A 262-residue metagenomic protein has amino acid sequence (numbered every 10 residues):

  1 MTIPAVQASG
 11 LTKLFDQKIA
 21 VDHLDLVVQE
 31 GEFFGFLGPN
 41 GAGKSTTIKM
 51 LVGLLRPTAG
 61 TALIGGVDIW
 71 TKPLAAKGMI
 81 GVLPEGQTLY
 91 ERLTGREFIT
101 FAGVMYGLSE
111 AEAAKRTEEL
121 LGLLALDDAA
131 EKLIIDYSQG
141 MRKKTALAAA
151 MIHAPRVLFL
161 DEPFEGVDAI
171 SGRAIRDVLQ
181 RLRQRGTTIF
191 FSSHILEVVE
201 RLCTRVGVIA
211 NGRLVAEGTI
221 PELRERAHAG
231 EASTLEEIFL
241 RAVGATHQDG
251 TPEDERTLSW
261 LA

Functional and structural regions predicted by a protein language model:
G60-T71, A75-A76: Conserved ABC transporter NBD signature motif
T100, V104, A111-A129: Conserved ABC ATPase "signature" region
A154: Conserved catalytic motifs of ABC-family nucleotide-binding domains
L158-E162: Catalytic Walker B motif of ABC-type/P-loop ATPase nucleotide-binding domains
R173-R185: Helical segment within the ABC ATPase nucleotide-binding domain
E217-G218: ABC ATPase "signature
